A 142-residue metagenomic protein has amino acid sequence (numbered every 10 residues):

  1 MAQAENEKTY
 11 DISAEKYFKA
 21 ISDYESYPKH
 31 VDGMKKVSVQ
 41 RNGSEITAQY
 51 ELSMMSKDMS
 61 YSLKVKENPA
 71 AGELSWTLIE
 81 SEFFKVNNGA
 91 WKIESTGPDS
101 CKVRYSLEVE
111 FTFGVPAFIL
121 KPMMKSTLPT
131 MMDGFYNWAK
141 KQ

Functional and structural regions predicted by a protein language model:
M1-E45, K102, T130, N137: Hydrophobic ligand-binding cavity/cleft-lining segments
N6-K8, Y50, Y105-L107: A structural signal for short, well-ordered beta-strand segments
F18-I21, E45-A48, A71-T77: Short Pro/Gly-enriched beta-strand edge/turn motifs at strand-loop
S22, S60, N88, V115-I119: Generic recognition of short, well-ordered alpha-helical segments
P28-K29, K36-S38, S53-S100, E108-E110 (+2 more regions): Hydrophobic-ligand binding "helix-grip"
E108-T130: A short acidic/glycine-rich loop-to-helix N-cap element
